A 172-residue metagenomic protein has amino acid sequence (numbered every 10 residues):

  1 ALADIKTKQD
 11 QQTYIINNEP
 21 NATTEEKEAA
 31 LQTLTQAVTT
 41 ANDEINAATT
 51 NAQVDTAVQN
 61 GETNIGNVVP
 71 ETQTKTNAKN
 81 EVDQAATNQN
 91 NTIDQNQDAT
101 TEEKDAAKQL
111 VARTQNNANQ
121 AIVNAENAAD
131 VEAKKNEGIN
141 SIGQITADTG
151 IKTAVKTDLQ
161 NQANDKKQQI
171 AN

Functional and structural regions predicted by a protein language model:
A1-N172: Amphipathic alpha-helical assembly segments used for oligomerization, scaffolding, or translocation
